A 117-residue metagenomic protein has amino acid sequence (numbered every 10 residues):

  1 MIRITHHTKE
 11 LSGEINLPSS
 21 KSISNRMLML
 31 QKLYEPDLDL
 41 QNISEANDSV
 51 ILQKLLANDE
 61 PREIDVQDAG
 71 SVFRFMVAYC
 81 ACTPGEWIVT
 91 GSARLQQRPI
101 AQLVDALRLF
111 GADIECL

Functional and structural regions predicted by a protein language model:
M1-L117: Structural preference for solvent-exposed beta-strand-turn elements and adjacent flexible terminal/loop segments within
